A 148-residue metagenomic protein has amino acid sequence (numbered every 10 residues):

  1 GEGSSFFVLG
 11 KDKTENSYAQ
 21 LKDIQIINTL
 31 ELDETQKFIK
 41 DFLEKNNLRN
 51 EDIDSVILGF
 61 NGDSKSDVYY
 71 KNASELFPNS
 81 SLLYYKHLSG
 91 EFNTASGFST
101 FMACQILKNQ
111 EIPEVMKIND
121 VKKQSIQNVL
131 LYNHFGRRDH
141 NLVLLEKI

Functional and structural regions predicted by a protein language model:
G1, Q20-T29, I53-N61, S80-G97 (+2 more regions): Cysteine-centered functional microenvironments
G1-E15, E91-K117: Active-site-proximal alpha-helical scaffold in enzymes
G1-S55, N79, G136-R138, L144-I148: Condensing-enzyme catalytic core mediating Claisen C-C bond formation in acyl metabolism
V8, V56, V68, V115 (+3 more regions): Extended aliphatic helical segments
L30-V56, S64-F77, M102, L107-M116: Conserved active-site "lid/cap" helical segment
S64-D67, E91-T94, R138-H140: Short active-site-adjacent structural elements
A73-L76, S80-S81, S99-A103, N109-Q110 (+3 more regions): Cys-dependent condensing catalytic cores that perform Claisen condensation/acyl-transfer in fatty-acid/polyketide
